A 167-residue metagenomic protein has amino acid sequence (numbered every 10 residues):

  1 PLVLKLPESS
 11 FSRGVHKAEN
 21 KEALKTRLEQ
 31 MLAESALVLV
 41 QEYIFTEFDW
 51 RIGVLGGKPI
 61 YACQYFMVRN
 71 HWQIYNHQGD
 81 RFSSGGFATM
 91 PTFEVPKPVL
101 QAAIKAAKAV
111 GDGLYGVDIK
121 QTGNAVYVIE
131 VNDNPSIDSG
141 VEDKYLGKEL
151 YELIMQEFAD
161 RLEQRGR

Functional and structural regions predicted by a protein language model:
P1-G14: A conserved helix-loop-beta module that forms one wall/lid of the active-site cleft in ATP-utilizing catalytic domains
L2, P59-Y61, Y115, Y127-E130: Protein kinase-like catalytic core scaffold
L2-L4, A36-L39, G113: Short, structured loop/turn "capping" segments at alpha-beta junctions
P7, Y43-I44, G53, D118-K120 (+1 more regions): Anionic group-transfer/hydrolysis microenvironments
S10, M67-R69, N134-S136: Short, surface-exposed beta-strand-loop junctions and turns on beta-sheet-rich folds
R13-A107: Phosphate-binding site of ATP-dependent enzymes
Q41, D112-G123: A short glycine-rich, hydrophobically flanked beta-strand micro-motif that places a catalytic Asp/Glu for divalent metal
E94, K108, Q121-R167: C-terminal active-site "lid" helix and adjoining low-complexity regulatory extension at the edge of ATP-using catalytic
